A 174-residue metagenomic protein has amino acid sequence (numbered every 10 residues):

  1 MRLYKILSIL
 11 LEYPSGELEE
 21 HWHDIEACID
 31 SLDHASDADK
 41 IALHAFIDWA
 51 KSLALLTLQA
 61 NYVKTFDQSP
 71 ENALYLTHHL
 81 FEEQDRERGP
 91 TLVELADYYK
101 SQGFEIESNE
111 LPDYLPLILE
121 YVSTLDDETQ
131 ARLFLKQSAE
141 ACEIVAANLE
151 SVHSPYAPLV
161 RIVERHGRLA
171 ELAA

Functional and structural regions predicted by a protein language model:
M1-Y114, E120-A174: Charged, alpha-helix-forming regions
